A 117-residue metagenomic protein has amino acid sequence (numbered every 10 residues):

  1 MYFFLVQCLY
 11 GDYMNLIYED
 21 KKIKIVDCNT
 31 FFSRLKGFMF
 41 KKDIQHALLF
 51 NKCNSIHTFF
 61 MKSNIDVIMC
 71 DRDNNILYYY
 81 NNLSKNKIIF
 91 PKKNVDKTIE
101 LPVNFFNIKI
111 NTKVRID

Functional and structural regions predicted by a protein language model:
L5, L9-D117: Compact, glycine-rich, soluble single-domain proteins
